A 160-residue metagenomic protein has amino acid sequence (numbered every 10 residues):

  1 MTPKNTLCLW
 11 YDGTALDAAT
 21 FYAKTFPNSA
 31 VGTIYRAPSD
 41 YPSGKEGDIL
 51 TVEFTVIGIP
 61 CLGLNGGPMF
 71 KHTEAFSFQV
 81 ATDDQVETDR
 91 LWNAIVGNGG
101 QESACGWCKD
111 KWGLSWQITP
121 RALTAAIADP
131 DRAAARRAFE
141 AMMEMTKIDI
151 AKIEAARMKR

Functional and structural regions predicted by a protein language model:
M1-P3, F70-H72: Short, flexible turn/loop "capping" segments at secondary-structure junctions
T6-C8, T51, S77-Q79: Short aromatic/hydrophobic contact patches that present stacked aromatics for nucleic-acid/ligand binding
L9-G58: Core segments of cupin and vicinal oxygen chelate
Y11, A15, T25, V56-P60 (+5 more regions): Vicinal oxygen chelate
G44, M69-F70: Gly/Ser-enriched beta-turn/beta-hairpin loop segments
L64-N65: Membrane-helix exit/interface motif
P130-R160: C-terminal cap/linker of serine protease catalytic domains
